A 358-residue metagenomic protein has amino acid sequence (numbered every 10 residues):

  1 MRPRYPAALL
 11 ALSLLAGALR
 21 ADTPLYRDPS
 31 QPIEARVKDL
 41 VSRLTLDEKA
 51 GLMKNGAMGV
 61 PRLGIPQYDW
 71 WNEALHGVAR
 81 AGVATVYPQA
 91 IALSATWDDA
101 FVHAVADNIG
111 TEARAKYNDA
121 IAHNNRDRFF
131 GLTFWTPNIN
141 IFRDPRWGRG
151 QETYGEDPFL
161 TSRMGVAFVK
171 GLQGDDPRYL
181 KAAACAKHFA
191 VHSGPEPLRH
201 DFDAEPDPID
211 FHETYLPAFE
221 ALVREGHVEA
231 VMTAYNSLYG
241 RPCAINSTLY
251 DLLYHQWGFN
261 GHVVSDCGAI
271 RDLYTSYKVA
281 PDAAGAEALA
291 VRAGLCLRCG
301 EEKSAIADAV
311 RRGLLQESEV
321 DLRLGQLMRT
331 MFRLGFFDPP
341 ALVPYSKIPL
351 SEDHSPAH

Functional and structural regions predicted by a protein language model:
M1-Y5: Positively charged n-region of N-terminal signal peptides that target proteins for export
A7-G17: Bacterial N-terminal signal peptides
L19-H358: Glycoside hydrolase catalytic-domain context in secreted enzymes
